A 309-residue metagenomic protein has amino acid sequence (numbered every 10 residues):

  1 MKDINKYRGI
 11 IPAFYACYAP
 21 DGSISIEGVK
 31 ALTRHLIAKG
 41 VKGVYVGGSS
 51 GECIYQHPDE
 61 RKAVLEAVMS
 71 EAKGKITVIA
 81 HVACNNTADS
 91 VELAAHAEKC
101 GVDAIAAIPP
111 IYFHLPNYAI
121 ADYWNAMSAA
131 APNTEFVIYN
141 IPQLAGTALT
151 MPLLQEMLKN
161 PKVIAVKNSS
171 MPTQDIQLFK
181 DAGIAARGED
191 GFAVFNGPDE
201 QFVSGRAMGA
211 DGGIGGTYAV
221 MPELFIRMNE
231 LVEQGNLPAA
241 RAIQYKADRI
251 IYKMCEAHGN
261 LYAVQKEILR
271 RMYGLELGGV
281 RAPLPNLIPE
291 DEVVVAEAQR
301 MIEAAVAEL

Functional and structural regions predicted by a protein language model:
K2-A148: Active-site beta->alpha loop and helix N-cap motifs at the rims of alpha/beta catalytic domains
I11-Y15, K39, A210, T217 (+1 more regions): C-terminal alpha-helical cap/extension of soluble enzyme domains
I26, K30-T33, M151, D291-Q299: Short, amphipathic alpha-helical "lid/cap" segments that border enzyme active or binding sites
V29, R61, L65, S90 (+5 more regions): A general structural signal for well-ordered alpha-helical segments in protein cores
K39, A63, A67-A72, H96 (+8 more regions): Alpha-helical structural signal in soluble globular domains
Q56-D59, N117-I120, T150, L178-F179 (+2 more regions): Short secondary-structure transition/capping segments
K75-I76, T134-E135, P161-I164, E276: Secondary-structure boundary/capping positions in well-ordered alpha/beta enzyme cores
A130, P142-D248, H258: Catalytic alpha/beta core domains of metabolic enzymes, predominantly
